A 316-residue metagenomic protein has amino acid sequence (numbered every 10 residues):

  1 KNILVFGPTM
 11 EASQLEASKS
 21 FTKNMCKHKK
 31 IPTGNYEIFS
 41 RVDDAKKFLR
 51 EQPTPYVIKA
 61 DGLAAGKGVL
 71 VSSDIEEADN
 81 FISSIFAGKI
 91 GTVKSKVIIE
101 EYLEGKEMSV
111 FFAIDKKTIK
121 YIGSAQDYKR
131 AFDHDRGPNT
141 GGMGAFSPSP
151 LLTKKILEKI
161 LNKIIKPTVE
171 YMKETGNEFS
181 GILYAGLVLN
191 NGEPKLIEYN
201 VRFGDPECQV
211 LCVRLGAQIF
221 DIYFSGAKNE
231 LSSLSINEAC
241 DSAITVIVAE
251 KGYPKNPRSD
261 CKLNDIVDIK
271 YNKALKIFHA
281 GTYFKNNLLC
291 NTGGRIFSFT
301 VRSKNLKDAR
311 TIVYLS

Functional and structural regions predicted by a protein language model:
K1-A17, K30-S40: A short, GP-enriched loop/loop-strand-helix hinge that lies immediately N-terminal to, or at the N-terminal rim
V5-P8, N35-I38, Y56-A60, V71 (+3 more regions): General beta-strand structural signal in soluble alpha/beta enzymes
Q14-S20, F132-H134: Short, charged, surface-exposed secondary-structure boundary motifs
G66-G68, I244, G293-F299: Short amphipathic alpha-helical segments
G68-L211: Internal nucleotide-binding/catalytic subdomain
I160-L183, N200-A274, A280-K285: Active-site "cap" helix and flanking loop/linker of ATP-utilizing ligase/carboxylase catalytic domains
K285, N291-S316: Generic C-terminus detector
